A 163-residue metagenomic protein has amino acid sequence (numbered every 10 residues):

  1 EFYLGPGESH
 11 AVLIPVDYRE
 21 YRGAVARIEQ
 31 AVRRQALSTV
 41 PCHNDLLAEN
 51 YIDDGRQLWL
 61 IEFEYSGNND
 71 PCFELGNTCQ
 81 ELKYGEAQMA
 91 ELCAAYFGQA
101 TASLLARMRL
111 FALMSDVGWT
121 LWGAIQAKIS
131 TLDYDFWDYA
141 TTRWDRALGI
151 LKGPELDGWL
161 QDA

Functional and structural regions predicted by a protein language model:
E1-N44, D54: An alpha-helical support segment within catalytic cores of ATP-dependent transferases
S9-V16, R22, L121-A163: ATP/Mg2+ or Mg2+-diphosphate-binding catalytic cores that bind nucleotide phosphates or diphosphates via glycine-rich
P41, W59-E62: Pre-DFG segment of protein kinase catalytic domains
N50-L60: Conserved protein kinase catalytic/activation segment
P71-A102, L113-L132, R146: Active-site activation/catalytic loop segments of kinase-like enzymes and analogous catalytic loops in related
R107-L113: Alpha-helical transmembrane segments of integral membrane proteins
